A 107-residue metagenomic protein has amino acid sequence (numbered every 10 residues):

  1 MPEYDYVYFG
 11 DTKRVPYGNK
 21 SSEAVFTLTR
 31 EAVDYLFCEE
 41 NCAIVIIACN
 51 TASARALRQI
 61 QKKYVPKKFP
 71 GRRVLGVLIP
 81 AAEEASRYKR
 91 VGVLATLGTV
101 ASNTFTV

Functional and structural regions predicted by a protein language model:
M1-V107: Non-catalytic structural scaffold of enzyme domains
